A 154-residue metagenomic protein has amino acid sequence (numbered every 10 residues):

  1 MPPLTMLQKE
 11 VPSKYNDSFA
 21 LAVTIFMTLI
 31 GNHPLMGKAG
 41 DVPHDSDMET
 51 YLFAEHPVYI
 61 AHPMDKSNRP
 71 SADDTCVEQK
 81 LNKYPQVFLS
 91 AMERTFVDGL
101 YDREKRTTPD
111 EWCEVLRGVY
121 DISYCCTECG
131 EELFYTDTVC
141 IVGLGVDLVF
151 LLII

Functional and structural regions predicted by a protein language model:
M1-P3, S90-E93: Glycine-rich, often proline-containing surface loops adjacent to acidic residues and nearby aromatics that form
M1-V11: Protein kinase subdomain VIII
P12-L89: Conserved C-lobe activation region of Hanks-type protein kinase-like domains
D74, A91-D102: Short C-terminal capping segment of an alpha-helix within the protein kinase catalytic domain
S90, D102-R103, T107-I154: Regulatory extensions appended to serine/threonine kinase catalytic cores
